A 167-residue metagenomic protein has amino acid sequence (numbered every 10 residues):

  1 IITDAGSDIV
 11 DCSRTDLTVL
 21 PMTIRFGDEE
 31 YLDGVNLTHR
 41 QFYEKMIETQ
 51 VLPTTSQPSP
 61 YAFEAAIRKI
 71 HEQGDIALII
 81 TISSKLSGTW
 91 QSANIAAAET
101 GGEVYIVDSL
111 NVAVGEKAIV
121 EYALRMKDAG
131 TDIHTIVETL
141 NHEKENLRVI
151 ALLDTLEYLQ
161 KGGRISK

Functional and structural regions predicted by a protein language model:
I2-Q57: N-terminal glycine-rich anion-binding loop in soluble enzyme alpha/beta folds
I2-T3, P21, I79-S83, D108: Short beta-strand segments
G6-T23, E29, T89-Y105, N111-E121 (+1 more regions): Mixed-charge interfacial surface used for oligomerization/domain docking and macromolecular partner engagement
T55-A66: Glycine-rich, highly charged phosphate/nucleotide-binding loops
R68, S84-Q91: Portal/gating segments that form or line small-molecule/metal binding sites
I70-I76: Glycine-rich phosphate-binding loop signature in dinucleotide/nucleotide-binding domains
I76-T81, L140: A short, small-residue-rich loop immediately preceding and capping a beta-strand
